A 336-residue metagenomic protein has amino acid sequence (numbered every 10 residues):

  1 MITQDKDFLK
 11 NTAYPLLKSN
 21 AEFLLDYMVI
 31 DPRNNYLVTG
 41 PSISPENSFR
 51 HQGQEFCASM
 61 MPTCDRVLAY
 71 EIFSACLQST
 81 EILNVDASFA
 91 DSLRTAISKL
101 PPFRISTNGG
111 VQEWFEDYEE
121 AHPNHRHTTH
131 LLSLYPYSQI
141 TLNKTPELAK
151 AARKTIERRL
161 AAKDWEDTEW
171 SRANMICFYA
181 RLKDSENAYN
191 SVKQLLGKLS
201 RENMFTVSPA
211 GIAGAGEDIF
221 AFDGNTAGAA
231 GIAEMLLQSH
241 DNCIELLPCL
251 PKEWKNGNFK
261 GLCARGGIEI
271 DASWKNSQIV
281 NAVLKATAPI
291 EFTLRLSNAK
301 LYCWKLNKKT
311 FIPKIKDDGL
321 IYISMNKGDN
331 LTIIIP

Functional and structural regions predicted by a protein language model:
M1-K6, N11-P15, P62-S239, C243 (+1 more regions): Active-site core of glycosidic bond-cleaving carbohydrate-active enzymes
S19-S79: Acidic/histidine-rich catalytic neighborhood
D26, E186-P336: Non-catalytic C-terminal accessory modules of carbohydrate-active enzymes
P32-N34, T39-S44, C64, T129-L131 (+3 more regions): Short, solvent-exposed loop/turn segments at the edges of secondary structure
P41, E116, S138, L296 (+1 more regions): Pocket-edge structural micro-motifs
R50-Q52, E147, V283: Short conserved micro-motifs at the rims of enzyme active sites and ligand-binding pockets
A58, N124-R126, K260-C263: Short Gly/Pro-enriched turn/cap motifs at secondary-structure boundaries
